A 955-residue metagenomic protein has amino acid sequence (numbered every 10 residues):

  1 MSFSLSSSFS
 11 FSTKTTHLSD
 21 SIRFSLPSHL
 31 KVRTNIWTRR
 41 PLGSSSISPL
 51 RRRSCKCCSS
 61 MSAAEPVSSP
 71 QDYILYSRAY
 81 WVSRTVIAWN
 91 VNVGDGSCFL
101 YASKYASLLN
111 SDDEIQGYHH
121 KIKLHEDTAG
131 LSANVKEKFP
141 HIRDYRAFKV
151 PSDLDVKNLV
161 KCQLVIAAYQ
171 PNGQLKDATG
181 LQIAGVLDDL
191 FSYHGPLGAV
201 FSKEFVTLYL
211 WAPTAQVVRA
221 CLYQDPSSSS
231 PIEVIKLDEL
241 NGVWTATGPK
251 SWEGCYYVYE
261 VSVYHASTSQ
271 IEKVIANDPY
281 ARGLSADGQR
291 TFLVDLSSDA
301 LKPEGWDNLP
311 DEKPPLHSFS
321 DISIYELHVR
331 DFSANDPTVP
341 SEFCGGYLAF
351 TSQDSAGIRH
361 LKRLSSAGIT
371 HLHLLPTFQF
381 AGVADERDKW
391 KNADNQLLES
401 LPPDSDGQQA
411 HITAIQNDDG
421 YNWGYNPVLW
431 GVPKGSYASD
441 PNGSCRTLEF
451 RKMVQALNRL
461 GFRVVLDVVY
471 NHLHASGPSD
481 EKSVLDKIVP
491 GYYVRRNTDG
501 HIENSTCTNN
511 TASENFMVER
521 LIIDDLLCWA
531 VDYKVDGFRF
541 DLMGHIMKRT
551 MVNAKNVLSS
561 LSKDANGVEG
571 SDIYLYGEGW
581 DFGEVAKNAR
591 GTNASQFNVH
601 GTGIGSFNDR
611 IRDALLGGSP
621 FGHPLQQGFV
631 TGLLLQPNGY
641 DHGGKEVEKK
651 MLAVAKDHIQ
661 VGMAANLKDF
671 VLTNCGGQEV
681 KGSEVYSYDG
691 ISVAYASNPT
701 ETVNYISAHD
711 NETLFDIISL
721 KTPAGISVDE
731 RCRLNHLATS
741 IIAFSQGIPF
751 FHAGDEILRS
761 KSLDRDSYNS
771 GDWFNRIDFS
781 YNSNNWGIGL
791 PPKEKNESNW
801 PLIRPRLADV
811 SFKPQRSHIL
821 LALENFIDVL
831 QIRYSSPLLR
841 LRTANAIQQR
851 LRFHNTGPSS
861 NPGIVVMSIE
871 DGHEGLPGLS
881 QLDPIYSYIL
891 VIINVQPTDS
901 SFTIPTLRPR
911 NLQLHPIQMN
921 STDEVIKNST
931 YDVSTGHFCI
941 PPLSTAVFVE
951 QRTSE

Functional and structural regions predicted by a protein language model:
M1-R39: N-terminal chloroplast transit peptides
R39-S83, C98, S103-T207, S229 (+1 more regions): The feature marks proteins involved in alpha-glucan
N90-S97, W211-V218, W252, Q896-T898 (+1 more regions): Short proline/glycine-enriched turn/loop motifs at strand-loop junctions of beta-rich domains
L210, Y259, L327, L374 (+9 more regions): Conserved, mostly hydrophobic/aromatic
E253-Y257, S929-E955: C-terminal beta-strand-rich structural cap/linker in extracellular carbohydrate-active enzymes
R330-N335, V339-T351, K362-T370, L375-Y533 (+4 more regions): Substrate-binding/active-site clefts of carbohydrate-active enzymes
R387, K391, L542-D689, V693-Y695 (+2 more regions): Active-site-proximal helices and loops of the catalytic beta/alpha 8
Y686-L890, V895-L912: Loop/helix patches that line or flank the sugar-binding groove of alpha-linked glycan CAZymes
